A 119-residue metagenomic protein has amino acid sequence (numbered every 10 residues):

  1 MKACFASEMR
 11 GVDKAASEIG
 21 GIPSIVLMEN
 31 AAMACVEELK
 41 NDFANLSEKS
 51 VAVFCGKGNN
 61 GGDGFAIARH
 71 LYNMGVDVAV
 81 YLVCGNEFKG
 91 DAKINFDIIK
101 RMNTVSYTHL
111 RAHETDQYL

Functional and structural regions predicted by a protein language model:
M1-N45: Positively charged, low-complexity intrinsically disordered leader regions
A31-A32, G64, A112: Small-residue (primarily alanine) positions within well-ordered alpha-helices, especially packing/interaction faces
E48-V51: Nucleotide donor/acceptor-binding cores
V53-G62: Short, glycine-rich nucleotide/cofactor-binding loops
G62-S106: Active-site-proximal loop->helix
T108-T115: Conserved small/polar residues in nucleotide/adenosyl-binding loops
Y118: Cationic, low-complexity basic patches in intrinsically disordered or flexible, solvent-exposed regions
